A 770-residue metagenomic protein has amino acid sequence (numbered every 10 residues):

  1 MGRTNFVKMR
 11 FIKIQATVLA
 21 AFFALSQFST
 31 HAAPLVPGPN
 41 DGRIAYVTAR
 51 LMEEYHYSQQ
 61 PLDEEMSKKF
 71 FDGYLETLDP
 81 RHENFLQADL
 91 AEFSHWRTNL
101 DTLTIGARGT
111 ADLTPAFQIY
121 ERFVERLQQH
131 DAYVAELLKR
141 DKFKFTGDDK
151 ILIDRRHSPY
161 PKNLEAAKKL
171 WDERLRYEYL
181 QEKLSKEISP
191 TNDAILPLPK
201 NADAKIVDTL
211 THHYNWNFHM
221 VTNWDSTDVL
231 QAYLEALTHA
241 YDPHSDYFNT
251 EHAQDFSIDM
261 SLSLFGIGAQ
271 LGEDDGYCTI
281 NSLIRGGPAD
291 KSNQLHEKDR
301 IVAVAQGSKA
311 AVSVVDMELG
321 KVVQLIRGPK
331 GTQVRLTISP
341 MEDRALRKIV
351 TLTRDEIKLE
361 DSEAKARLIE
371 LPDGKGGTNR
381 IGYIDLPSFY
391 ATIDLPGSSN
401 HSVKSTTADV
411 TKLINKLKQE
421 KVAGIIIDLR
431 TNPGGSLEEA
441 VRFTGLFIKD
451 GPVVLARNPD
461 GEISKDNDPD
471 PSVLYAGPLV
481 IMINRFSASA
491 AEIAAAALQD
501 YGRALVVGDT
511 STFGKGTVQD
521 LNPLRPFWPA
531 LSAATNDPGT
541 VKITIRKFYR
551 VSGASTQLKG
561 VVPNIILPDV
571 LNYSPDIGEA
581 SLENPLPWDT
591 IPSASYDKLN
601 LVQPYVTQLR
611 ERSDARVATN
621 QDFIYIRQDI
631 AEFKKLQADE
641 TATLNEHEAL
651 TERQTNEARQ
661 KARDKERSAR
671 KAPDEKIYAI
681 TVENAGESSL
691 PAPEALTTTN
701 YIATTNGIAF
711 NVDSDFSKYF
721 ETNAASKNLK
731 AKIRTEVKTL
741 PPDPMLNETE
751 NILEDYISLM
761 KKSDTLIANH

Functional and structural regions predicted by a protein language model:
M1-I12: N-terminal secretory signal peptides that target proteins for export/translocation
Q15-Q27: Bacterial N-terminal signal peptides
A32-P37, R50-D63, Y214, H219-S226 (+8 more regions): Cleft-lining beta-strand/loop regions that shape enzyme active-site pockets
D41-A49, D63-L75, H82, L90 (+23 more regions): Extracytoplasmic/secreted envelope proteins and their assembly/folding machinery, especially bacterial periplasmic
L62-K68, D72-K150, F218-E273, Q333-R335 (+3 more regions): Extended, small/polar residue-biased N-terminal targeting/export presequences and adjacent propeptide/linker tracts
E76-T77, T98, G109-D112, A116-A132 (+5 more regions): PDZ/PDZ-like domain segments forming the peptide/carboxylate-binding groove, activating on the N-terminal beta-strands
I153, Y177, Q181-N192, K200-H212 (+2 more regions): Conserved functional hotspot residues or short segments at active or partner-binding sites across diverse domains
A490, G502, V507-I577: Polar, glycine-rich mid-to-C-terminal structural blocks that act as macromolecule-binding/assembly scaffolds
